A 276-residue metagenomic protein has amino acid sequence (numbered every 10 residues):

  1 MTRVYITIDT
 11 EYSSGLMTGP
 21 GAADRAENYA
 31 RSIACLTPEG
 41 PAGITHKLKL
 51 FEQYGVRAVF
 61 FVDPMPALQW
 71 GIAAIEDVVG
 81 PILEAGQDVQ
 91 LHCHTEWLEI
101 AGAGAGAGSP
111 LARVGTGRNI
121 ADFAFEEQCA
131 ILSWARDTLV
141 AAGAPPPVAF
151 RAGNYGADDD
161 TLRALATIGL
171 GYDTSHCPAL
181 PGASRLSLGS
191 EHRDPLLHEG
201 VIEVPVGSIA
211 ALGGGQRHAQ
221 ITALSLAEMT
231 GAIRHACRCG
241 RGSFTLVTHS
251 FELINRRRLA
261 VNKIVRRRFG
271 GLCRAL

Functional and structural regions predicted by a protein language model:
M1-A85: Active-site beta->alpha N-cap acidic-glycine motif
V4-I8, A58-F60, V89-C93, V148-F150 (+3 more regions): Hydrophobic faces of well-ordered beta-strands that scaffold small-molecule active sites in alpha/beta enzyme cores
M17-C35, A107-I120, R257-G270: A solvent-exposed, charged loop/short amphipathic helix patch at secondary-structure junctions
C35-A42, D63-I75, W97-A101, R151-D159 (+2 more regions): Acidic-and-aromatic substrate-binding clefts and catalytic sites of carbohydrate-active enzymes
T45-V56, W70-H92, A105-S109, A166 (+2 more regions): Acidic (Asp/Glu)-rich catalytic clusters
F61-A152, G156, T248, R256: Metal-dependent polysaccharide deacetylase catalytic core of the NodB/CE4 family, i.e., the active-site-bearing domain
R151-R241: Active-site-adjacent pocket scaffolds in enzyme catalytic domains
E191, I221-L276: C-terminal domain-boundary segment and adjacent tail
